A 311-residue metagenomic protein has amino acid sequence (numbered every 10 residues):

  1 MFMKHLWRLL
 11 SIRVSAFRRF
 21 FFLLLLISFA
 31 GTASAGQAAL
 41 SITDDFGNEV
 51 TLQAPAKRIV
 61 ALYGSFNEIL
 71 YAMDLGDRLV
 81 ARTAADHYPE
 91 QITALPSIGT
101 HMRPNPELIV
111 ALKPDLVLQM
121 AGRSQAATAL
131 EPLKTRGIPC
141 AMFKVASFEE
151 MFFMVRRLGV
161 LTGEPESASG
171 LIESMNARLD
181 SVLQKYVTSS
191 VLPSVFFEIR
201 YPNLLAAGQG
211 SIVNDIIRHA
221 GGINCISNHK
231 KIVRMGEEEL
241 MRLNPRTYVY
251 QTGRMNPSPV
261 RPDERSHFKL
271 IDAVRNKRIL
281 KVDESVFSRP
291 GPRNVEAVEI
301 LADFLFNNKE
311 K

Functional and structural regions predicted by a protein language model:
K4-F21: Bacterial N-terminal signal peptides that target proteins for export
R19-T32: Bacterial N-terminal signal peptides
A33-R58: N-terminal hydrophobic or amphipathic helices and topogenic motifs
A39-I42, N48-E49, L116, A127-P202 (+2 more regions): Extracytoplasmic substrate-binding proteins
K57-L112, L116-R123, C225-N228: A short, structured surface patch at a secondary-structure boundary
T83, G210-I232, T252, L280-K281: His/Asp/Glu-enriched short active-site or ligand-binding loop at hydrolase and phosphoryl-transfer sites
R103-G122, I138, E237-G253: Proline-aspartate-enriched helix->loop->beta-strand connector
R123-T135, T247-E264: A ligand-binding cleft/hinge motif common to bilobed small-molecule-binding domains
